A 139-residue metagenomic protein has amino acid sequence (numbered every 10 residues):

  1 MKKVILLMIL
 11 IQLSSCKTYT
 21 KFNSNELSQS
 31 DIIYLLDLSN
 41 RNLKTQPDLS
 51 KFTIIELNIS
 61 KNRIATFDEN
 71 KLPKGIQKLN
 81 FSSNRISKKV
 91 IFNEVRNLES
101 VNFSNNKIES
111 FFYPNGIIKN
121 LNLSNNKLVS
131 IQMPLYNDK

Functional and structural regions predicted by a protein language model:
I5-D48, F52-T53: N-terminal capping/linker segments that flank leucine-rich repeat
S30, K51-T53, L72-I76, E94-L98 (+2 more regions): Leucine-rich repeat
L35, I54-E56, Q77-N80, E99-S100 (+3 more regions): Conserved LRR concave beta-strand detector
R41, N62, F81-N84, F103-N106 (+1 more regions): Consensus "Asn ladder" position of solenoid repeat domains
L43-N80: N-terminal, post-signal-peptide region of Sec/Tat-exported proteins
Q46-P47, F67, K89-V90, F111 (+1 more regions): Canonical leucine-rich repeat
N70, F111, I117, S124 (+1 more regions): Tandem-repeat architecture and repeat-register "anchor" residues
